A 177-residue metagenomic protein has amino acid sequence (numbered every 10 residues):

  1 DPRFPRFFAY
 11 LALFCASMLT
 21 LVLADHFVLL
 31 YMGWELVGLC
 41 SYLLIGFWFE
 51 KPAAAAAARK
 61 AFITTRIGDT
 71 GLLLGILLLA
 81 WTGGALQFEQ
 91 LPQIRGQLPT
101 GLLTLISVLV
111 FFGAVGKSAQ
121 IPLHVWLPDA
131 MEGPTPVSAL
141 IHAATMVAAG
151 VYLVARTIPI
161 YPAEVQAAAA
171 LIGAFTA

Functional and structural regions predicted by a protein language model:
D1-A177: ...captures the hydrophobic TM-helix bundle architecture rather than a specific catalytic motif, and can also fire on
